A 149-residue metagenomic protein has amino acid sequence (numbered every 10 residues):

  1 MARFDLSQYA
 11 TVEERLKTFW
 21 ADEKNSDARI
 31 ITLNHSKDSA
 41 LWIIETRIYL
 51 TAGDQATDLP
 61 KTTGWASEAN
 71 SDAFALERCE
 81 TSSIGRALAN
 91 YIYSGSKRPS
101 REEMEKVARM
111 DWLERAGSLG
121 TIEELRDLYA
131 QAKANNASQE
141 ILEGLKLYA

Functional and structural regions predicted by a protein language model:
M1-L119, E123, L147: Polyanion-binding surfaces on beta-sheet-dominated domains and ring/shell assemblies
C79, L128-Y129: Short, polar loop/linker segments at the starts of domains and inter-domain junctions
E124-L128, I141-L142: Solenoid-repeat scaffolds in large eukaryotic assemblies
N135-A149: Repeat-associated, polar segments at repeat-unit boundaries in modular proteins
